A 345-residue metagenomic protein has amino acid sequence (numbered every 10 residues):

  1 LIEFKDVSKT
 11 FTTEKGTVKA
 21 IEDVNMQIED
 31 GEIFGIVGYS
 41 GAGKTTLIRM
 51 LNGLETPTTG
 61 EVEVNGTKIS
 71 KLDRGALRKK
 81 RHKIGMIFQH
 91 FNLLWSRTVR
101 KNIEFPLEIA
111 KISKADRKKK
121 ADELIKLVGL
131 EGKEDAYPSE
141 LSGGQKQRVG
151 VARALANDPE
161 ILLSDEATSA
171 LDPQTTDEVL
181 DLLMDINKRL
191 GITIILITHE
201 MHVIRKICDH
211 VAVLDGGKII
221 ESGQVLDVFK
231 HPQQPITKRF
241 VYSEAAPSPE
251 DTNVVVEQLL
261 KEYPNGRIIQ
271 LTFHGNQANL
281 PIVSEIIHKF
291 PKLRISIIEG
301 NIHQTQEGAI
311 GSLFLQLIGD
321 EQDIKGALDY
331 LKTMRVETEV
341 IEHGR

Functional and structural regions predicted by a protein language model:
T13, I69-G85, I109, A115 (+1 more regions): ABC ATPase NBD coupling module
N52: Helix-to-loop junction immediately C-terminal to a conserved catalytic motif
K68, E104, E108, A115-G132: Conserved ABC ATPase "signature" region
R97-E104: Short coil-to-helix segment of the ABC ATPase nucleotide-binding domain corresponding to the Q-loop/switch region
A136-S139, A156-N157, S164: Conserved signature/switch motifs of ABC ATPase nucleotide-binding domains
P173-T175: Helix N-cap at the start of a conserved alpha-helix in ABC-type nucleotide-binding domains
I204-K206: A short, surface-exposed alpha-helical micro-motif characterized by mixed small hydrophobic and charged/polar residues
